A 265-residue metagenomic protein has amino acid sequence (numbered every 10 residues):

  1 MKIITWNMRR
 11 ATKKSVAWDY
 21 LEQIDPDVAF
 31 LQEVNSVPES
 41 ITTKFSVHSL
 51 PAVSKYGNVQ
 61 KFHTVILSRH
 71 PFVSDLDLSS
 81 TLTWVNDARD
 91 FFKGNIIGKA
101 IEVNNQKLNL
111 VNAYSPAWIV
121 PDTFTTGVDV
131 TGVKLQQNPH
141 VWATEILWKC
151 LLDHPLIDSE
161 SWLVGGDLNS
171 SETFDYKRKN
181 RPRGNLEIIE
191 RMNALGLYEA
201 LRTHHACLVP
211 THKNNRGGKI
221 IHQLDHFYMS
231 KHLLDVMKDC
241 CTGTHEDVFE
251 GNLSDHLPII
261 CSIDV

Functional and structural regions predicted by a protein language model:
M1-R10, K107-Q137: Active-site-proximal beta-strand elements of phosphoester/diester hydrolases
I3-M8, Y20-S40, L110, I146-Y176 (+3 more regions): Active-site beta-strand/loop signature of hydrolases that rely on acidic residues for catalysis
M8-A11, V34, F72, S115 (+2 more regions): Hydrophobic pocket-lining residues within nucleotide cofactor-binding pockets
T12-K13, V37-S40, W118-D122, S171-D175 (+2 more regions): Short catalytic/ligand-binding loop motif for oxyanion handling, primarily in non-cytosolic enzymes, centered on
K14, F45-H70, F174-D235, T244-G251: Active site of divalent-metal-dependent phosphoester/diester hydrolases
V28, E33-V120: Structured beta-strand-rich core segments of catalytic domains in phosphoester-bond hydrolases
V130-K149, D167: Active-site beta-loop-alpha substructure in enzyme catalytic cores, prototypically the cysteine-centered nucleophile
L195, M237-D239, G243-T244, P258-V265: Binuclear metal-dependent phosphoesterase catalytic core
